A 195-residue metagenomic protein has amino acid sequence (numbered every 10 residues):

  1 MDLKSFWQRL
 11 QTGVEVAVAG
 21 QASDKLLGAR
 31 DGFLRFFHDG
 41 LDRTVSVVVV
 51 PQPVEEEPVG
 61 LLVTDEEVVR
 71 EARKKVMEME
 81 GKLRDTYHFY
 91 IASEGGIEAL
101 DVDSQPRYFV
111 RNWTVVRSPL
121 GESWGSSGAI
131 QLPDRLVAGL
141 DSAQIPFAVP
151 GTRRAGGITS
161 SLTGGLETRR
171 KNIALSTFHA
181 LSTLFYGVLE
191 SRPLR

Functional and structural regions predicted by a protein language model:
K4-D85: N-terminal polybasic phosphate/anion-binding patch
G60-R195: Anionic-ligand binding patches
